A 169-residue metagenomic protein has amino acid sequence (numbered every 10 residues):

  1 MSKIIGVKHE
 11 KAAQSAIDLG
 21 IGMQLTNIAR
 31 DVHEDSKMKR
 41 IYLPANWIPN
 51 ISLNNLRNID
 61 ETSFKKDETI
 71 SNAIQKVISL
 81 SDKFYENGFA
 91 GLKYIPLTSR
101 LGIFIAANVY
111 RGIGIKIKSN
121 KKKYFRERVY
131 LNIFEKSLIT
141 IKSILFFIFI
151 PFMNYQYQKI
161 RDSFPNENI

Functional and structural regions predicted by a protein language model:
S2-G22, A29, H33-I169: Catalytic cores of Mg2+-dependent Asp-rich isoprenoid enzymes
